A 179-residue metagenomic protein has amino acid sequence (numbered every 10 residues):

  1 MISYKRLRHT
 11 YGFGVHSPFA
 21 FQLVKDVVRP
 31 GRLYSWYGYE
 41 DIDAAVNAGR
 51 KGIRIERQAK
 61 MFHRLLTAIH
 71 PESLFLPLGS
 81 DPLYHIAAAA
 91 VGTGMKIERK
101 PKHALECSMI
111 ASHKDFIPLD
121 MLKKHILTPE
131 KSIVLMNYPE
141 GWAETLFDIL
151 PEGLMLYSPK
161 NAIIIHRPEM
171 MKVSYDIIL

Functional and structural regions predicted by a protein language model:
M1-M109, K114-P129, P139-L179: A short alpha-helical cap/connector motif
K131-V134: Short glycine-centered segments of the SAM/dcSAM-binding site in methyltransferase folds
